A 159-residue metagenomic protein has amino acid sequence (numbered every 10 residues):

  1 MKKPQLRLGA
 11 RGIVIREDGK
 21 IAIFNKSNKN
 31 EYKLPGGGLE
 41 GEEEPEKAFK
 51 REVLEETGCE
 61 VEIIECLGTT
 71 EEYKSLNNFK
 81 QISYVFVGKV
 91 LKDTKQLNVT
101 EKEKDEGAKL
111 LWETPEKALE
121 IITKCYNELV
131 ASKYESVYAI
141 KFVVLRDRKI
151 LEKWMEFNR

Functional and structural regions predicted by a protein language model:
M1-I21: Conserved N-terminal beta-strand and adjoining loop/helix that marks the start of the Nudix/MutT-like hydrolase domain
A10, V61-I64: Small-residue-enriched segments and motifs
V14-I15, I23, G88, W112: Conserved hydrophobic "DFG−1" position in protein kinase catalytic cores
K26: Short loop/turn segments immediately following the C-termini of beta-strands
N30-E31, E103-R159: Nudix hydrolase/Nudix homology domain
K33-G36: A short gly/proline-enriched turn/hairpin at secondary-structure junctions
L39-E62, Y73-N127: Unchanged
L67-G68: Local beta-strand/beta-hairpin segments that build beta-sheet-rich folds
